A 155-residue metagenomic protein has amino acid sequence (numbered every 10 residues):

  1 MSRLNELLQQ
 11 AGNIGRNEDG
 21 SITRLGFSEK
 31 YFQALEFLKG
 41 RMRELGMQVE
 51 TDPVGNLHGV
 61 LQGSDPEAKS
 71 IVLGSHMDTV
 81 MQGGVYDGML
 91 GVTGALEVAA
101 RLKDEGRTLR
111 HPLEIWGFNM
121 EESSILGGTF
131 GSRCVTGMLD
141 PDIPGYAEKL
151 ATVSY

Functional and structural regions predicted by a protein language model:
M1-S28: N-terminal capping segment at the start of a domain
E6-R16, A34, V49, P66-I71: N-terminal glycine-rich anion-binding loops that anchor highly charged ligand groups
G26-Q48, K69: Thiamine diphosphate
R41, L45, L57-L90, A95: Catalytic-core environment of secreted peptidases
Q48-G55: Short, well-structured beta-strand/strand-turn elements
L73, Q82-E121: Alpha-helical metal-binding/catalytic segments enriched in His/Glu/Asp
G84-V85, S123-G131: Short acidic, glycine/serine/threonine-rich loops at helix termini
L113-E114, G128-Y155: A glycine-rich helix N-cap at a beta->alpha junction
